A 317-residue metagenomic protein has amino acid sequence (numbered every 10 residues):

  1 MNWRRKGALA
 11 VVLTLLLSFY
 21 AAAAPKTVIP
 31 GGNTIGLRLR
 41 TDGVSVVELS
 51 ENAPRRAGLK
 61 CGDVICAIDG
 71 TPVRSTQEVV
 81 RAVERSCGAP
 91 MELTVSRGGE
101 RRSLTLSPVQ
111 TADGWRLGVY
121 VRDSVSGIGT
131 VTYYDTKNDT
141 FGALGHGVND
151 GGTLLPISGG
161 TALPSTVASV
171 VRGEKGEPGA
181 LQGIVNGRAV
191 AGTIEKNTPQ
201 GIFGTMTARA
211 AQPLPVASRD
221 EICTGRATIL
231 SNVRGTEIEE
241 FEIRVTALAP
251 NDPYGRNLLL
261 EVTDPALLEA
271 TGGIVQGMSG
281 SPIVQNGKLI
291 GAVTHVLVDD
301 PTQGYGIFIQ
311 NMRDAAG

Functional and structural regions predicted by a protein language model:
M1-I29, I35, V131, G151 (+3 more regions): Gram-positive cell-envelope targeting signals
W3, S18, P25, K60 (+1 more regions): PDZ-domain C-terminal substructure recognizer with occasional recognition of PDZ-binding tails
I29-K60: PDZ/PDZ-like groove recognition
D42, C61-G62, C223, S279 (+1 more regions): Short, flexible surface segments
A53-V64, C87, G273-G277: A short glycine-leucine-enriched loop at secondary-structure breakpoints that most characteristically corresponds
R56-Q77, I283-N286, I290-G291: Conserved PDZ fold ligand-binding element
A67-E100, D300-T302, I307-Q310: PDZ domains, with a preference for the canonical peptide-binding region formed by the helix
Q110-Q276, Q285-N286, T294, D300-D314: Serine endopeptidase catalytic core focused on the charge-relay Asp
